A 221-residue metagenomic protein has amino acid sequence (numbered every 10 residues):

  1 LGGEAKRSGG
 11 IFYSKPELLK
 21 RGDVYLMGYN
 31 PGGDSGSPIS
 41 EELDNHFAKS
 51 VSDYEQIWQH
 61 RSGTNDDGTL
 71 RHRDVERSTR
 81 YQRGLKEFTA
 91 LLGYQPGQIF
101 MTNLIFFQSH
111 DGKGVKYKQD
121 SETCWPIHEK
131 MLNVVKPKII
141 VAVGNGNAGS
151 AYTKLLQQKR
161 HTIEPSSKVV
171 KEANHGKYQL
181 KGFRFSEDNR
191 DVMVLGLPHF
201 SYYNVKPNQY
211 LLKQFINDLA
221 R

Functional and structural regions predicted by a protein language model:
L1-G2, Q119-E129, G149-R221: C-terminal capping/extension of enzyme domains
L1-V135, I139, N145-A151, F200-Y203 (+1 more regions): A polyanion-binding, active-site-adjacent surface
